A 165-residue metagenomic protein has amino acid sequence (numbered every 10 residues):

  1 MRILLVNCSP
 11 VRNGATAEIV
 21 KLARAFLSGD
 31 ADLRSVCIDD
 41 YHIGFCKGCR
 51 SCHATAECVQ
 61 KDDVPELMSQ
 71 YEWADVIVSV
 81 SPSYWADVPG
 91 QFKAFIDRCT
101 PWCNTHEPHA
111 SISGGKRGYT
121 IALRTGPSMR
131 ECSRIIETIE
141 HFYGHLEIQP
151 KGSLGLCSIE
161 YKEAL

Functional and structural regions predicted by a protein language model:
M1-N104, P108, K151-G155, I159-E163: N-terminal beta1-alpha1-beta2 submodule of the flavodoxin-like/Rossmannoid cofactor-binding fold
Q91, E107-G152: Short, glycine-/small-residue-rich phosphate/pyrophosphate-handling segment
